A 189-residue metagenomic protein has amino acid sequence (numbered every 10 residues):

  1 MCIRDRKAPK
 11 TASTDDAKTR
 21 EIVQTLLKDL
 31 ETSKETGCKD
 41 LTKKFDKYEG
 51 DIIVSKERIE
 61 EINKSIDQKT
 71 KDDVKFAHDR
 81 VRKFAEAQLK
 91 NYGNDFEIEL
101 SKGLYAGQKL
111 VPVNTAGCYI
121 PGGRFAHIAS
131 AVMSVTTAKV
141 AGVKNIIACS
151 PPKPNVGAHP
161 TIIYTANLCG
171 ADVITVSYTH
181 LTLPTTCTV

Functional and structural regions predicted by a protein language model:
M1-D5, T179-T185: Conserved small/polar residues in nucleotide/adenosyl-binding loops
R4-N114: N-terminal Rossmann-like NAD(P)+-binding subdomain of aldehyde/semialdehyde dehydrogenases
K34, G142, H180-P184: Alpha-helical hinge/cap motifs
I98-T165: Conserved small-residue-rich beta-alpha loop and adjacent elements that most often cradle the phosphate/pyrophosphate
T165-Y178: A glycine-rich helix N-cap at a beta->alpha junction
